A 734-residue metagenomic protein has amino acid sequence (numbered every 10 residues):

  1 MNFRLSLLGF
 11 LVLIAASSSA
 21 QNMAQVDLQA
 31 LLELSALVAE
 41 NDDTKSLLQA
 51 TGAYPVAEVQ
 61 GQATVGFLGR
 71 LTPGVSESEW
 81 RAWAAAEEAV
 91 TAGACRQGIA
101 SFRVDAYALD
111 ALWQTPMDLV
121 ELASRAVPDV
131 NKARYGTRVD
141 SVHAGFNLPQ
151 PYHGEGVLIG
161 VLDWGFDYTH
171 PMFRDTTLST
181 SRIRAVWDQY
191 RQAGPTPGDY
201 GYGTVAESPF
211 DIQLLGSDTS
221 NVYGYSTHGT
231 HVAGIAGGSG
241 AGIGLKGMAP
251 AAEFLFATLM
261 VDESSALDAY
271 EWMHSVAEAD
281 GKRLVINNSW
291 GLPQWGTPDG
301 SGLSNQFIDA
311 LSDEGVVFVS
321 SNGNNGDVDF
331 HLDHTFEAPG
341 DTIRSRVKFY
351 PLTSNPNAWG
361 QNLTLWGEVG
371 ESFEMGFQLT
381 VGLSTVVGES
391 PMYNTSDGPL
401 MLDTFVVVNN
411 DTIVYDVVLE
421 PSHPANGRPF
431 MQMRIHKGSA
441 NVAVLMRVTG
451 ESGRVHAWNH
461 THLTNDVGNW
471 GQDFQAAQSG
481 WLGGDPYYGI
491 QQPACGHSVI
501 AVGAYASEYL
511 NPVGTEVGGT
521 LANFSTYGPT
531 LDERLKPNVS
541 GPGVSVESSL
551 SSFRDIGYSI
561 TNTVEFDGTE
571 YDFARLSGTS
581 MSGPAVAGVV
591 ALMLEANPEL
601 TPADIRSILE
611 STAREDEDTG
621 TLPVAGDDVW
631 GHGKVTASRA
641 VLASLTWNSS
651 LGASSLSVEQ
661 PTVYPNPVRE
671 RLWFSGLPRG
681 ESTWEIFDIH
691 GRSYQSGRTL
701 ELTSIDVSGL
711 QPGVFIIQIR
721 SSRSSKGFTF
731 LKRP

Functional and structural regions predicted by a protein language model:
S18-R103, Y107-P149, L158, D175 (+2 more regions): Autoinhibitory N-terminal propeptides
A20, S696, P712-P734: C-terminal tail/sorting-segment detector
F146-A266, G281-K282, D313-V317, S321 (+9 more regions): Subtilisin-like serine protease catalytic core
F166-T230, G382-V444, T449-Q472, R554 (+1 more regions): Active-site core segment of subtilase-fold serine proteases
F173-R174, Q294-G300, N305, N324-S396 (+4 more regions): Active-site-adjacent substrate-recognition loops and nearby beta-strands within hydrolase catalytic domains
A233, A241-G242, L255-A266, E271-V285 (+3 more regions): Hydrolase catalytic cores
M273-P298, S321-N322, M446-E451, P584: Short acidic, glycine-rich surface-loop motifs adjacent to enzyme active sites
L642-Y664, L677, P734: Residue-level detector of functionally pivotal "anchor" positions at catalytic/ligand-binding pockets or at interdomain
